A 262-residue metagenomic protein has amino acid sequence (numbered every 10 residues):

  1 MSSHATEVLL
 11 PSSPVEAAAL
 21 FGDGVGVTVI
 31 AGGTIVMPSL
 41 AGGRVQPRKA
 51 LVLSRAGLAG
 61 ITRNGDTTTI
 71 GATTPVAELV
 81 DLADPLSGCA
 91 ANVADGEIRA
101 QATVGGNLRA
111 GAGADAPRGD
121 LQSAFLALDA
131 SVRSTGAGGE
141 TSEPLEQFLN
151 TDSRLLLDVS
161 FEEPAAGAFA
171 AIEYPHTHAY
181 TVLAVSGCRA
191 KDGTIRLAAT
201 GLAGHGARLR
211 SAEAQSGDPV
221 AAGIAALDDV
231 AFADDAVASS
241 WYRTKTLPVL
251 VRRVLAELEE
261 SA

Functional and structural regions predicted by a protein language model:
M1-A262: C-terminal structural segment of proteins
